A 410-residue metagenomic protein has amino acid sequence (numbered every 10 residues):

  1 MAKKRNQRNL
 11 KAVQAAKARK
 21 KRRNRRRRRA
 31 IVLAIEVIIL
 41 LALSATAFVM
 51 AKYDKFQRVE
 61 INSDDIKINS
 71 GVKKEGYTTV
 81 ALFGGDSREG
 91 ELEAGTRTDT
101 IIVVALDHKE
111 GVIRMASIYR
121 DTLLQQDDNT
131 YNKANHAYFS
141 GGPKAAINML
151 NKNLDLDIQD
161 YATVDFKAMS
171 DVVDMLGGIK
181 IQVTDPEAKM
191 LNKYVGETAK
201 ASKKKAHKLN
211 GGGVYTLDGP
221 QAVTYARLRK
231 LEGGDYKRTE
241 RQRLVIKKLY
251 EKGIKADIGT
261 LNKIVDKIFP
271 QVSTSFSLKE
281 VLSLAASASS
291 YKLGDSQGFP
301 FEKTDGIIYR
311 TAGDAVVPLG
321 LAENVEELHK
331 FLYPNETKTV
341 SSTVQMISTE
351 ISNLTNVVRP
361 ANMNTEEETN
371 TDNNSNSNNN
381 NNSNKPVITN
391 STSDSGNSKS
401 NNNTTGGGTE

Functional and structural regions predicted by a protein language model:
A2-G111, A315: Entry/capping segment at the start of metal-dependent catalytic domains with acidic active-site entry clusters
R58, S70, S273-N397, N402-E410: C-terminal solvent-exposed extensions
K74-G76, D174-T260, T409-E410: Flexible, polar/acidic helix-loop-strand segments at domain edges
E75-T78, T96-I101, E110-I118, N129 (+7 more regions): Extracytoplasmic
E89-L92, N132-S140, D155-D160, G212 (+4 more regions): Second-shell loop/turn segments in exported
R97-T98, D128, A137-K144, T163-K167 (+5 more regions): Soluble non-cytosolic domains of exported or imported proteins
T100, Y131, P143-N151, F166-S170 (+8 more regions): Extracytoplasmic/secreted envelope proteins and their assembly/folding machinery, especially bacterial periplasmic
S140-K204, S277: Amphipathic, coiled-coil-like alpha-helical scaffolding segments used for oligomerization/assembly
